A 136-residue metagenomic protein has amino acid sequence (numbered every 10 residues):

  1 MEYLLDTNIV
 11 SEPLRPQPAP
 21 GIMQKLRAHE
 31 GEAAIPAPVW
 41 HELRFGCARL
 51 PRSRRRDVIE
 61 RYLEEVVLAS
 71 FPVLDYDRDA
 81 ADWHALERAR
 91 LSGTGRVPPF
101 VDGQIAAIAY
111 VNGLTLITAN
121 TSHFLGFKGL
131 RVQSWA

Functional and structural regions predicted by a protein language model:
E2-L4, L14, P20-A107, V111 (+1 more regions): PIN-domain endoribonuclease scaffold, especially VapC-family toxins
T121-H123: C-terminal structural segments of small proteins and small subunits
